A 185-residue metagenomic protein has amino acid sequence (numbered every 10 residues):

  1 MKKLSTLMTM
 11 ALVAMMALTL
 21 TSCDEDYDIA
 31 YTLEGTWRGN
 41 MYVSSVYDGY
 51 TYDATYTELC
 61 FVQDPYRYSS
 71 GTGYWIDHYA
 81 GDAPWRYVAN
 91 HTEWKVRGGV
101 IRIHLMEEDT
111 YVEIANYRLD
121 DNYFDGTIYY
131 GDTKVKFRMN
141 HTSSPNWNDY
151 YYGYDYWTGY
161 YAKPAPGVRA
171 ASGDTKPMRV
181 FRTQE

Functional and structural regions predicted by a protein language model:
M1-M10: Bacterial N-terminal signal peptides that target proteins for export
K3-L4, A17-M41, N148, G159 (+1 more regions): Bacterial Sec-dependent N-terminal signal peptides
T9-T19: Bacterial N-terminal signal peptides
I29-A54, H91-E93: Tryptophan-anchored aromatic micro-motifs
M41-S44, Y74-Y79, I103-E107, T127-D132: Beta-turn initiation residues at beta-strand->coil junctions
G49-V100: N-terminal glycine/threonine-rich, aromatic-flanked beta-hairpin/loop signature
A89-G98, Y129-E185: Edge beta-strand at a domain terminus
G98-Y123: Acidic, glycine-rich flexible loop segments
